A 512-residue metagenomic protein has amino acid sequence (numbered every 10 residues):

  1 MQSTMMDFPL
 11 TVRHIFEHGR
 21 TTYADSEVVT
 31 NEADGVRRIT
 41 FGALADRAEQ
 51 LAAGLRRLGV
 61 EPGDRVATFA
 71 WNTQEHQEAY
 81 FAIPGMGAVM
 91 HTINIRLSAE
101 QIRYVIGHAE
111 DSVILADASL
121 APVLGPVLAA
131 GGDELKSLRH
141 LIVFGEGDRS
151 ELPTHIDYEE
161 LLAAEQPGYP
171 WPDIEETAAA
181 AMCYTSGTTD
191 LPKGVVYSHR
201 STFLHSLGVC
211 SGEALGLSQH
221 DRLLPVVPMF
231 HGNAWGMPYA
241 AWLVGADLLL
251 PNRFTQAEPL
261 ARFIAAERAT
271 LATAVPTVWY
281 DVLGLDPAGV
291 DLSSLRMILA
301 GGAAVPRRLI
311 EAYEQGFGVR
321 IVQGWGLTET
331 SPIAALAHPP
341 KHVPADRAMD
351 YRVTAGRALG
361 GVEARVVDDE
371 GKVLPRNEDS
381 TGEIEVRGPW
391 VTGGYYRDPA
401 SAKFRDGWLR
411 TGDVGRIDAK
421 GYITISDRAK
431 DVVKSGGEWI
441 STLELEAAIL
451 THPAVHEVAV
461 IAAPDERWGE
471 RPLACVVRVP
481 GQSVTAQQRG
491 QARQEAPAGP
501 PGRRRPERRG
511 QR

Functional and structural regions predicted by a protein language model:
A24-S26, D148, T154, A164-Y184 (+2 more regions): Conserved pre-ATP/AMP-binding loop-to-beta segment of ANL
V28-F81, S98-R103, E159-E160: Conserved AMP-binding/adenylate-forming core of the ANL superfamily
R37-G42, A180-L207: Conserved AMP-binding A3 loop
T68, L97, R103, I114-A118 (+3 more regions): AMP-binding/adenylate-forming catalytic core of the ANL superfamily
M86, F203-R222, F230-T270, L285: Conserved AMP-binding/adenylation subdomain of ANL enzymes
F144, A498-R512: AMP-binding/adenylate-forming catalytic domain of the ANL superfamily
E159, L243, A266-A274, L283-D350 (+2 more regions): Gly/Ser/Thr-rich phosphate-binding loop
G361-E385, A419-K420, Q482-A486: Conserved beta-loop-beta connector loops within the AMP-binding
